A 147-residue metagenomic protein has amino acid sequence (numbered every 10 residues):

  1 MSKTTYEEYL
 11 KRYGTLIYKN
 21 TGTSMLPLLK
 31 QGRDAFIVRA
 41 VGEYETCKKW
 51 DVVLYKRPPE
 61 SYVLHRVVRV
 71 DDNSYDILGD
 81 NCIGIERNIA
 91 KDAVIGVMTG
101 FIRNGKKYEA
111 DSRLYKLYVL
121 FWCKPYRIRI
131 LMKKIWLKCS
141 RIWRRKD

Functional and structural regions predicted by a protein language model:
M1-D147: Extended hydrophobic leader/signal-anchor segments used for secretion and membrane insertion
